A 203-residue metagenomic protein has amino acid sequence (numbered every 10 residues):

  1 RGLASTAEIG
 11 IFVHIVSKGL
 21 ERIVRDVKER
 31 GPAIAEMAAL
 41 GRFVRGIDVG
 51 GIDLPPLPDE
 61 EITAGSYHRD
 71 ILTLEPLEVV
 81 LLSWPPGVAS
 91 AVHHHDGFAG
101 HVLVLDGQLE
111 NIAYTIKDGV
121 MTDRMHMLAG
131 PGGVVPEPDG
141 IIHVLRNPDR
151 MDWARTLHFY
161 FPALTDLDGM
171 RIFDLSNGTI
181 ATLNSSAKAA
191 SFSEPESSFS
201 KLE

Functional and structural regions predicted by a protein language model:
R1-I52: N-terminal leader/capping segments at the start of a protein or of a new domain
L57-P86: A short glycine-rich, His/Asp/Glu-containing loop-to-beta-strand
V80-H95, P138-G140: Conserved short histidine dyad/triad with adjacent acidic residue
P86, G97-I116: Glycine- and acidic-residue-biased ligand/ion/polar-headgroup-sensing regions
A91-H93, N111-I112, E137, H143-D149: Short beta-strand His + acidic residue motifs that chelate non-heme Fe in jelly-roll/DSBH and cupin folds
H101-L103, M151-L167: A short hydrophobic beta-strand segment most commonly corresponding to one strand of the jelly-roll/cupin
I116-H143: Short acidic-glycine-tyrosine-enriched beta hairpin
S176-E203: Long hydrophobic alpha-helical segments typical of transmembrane helices together with their membrane-interfacial
